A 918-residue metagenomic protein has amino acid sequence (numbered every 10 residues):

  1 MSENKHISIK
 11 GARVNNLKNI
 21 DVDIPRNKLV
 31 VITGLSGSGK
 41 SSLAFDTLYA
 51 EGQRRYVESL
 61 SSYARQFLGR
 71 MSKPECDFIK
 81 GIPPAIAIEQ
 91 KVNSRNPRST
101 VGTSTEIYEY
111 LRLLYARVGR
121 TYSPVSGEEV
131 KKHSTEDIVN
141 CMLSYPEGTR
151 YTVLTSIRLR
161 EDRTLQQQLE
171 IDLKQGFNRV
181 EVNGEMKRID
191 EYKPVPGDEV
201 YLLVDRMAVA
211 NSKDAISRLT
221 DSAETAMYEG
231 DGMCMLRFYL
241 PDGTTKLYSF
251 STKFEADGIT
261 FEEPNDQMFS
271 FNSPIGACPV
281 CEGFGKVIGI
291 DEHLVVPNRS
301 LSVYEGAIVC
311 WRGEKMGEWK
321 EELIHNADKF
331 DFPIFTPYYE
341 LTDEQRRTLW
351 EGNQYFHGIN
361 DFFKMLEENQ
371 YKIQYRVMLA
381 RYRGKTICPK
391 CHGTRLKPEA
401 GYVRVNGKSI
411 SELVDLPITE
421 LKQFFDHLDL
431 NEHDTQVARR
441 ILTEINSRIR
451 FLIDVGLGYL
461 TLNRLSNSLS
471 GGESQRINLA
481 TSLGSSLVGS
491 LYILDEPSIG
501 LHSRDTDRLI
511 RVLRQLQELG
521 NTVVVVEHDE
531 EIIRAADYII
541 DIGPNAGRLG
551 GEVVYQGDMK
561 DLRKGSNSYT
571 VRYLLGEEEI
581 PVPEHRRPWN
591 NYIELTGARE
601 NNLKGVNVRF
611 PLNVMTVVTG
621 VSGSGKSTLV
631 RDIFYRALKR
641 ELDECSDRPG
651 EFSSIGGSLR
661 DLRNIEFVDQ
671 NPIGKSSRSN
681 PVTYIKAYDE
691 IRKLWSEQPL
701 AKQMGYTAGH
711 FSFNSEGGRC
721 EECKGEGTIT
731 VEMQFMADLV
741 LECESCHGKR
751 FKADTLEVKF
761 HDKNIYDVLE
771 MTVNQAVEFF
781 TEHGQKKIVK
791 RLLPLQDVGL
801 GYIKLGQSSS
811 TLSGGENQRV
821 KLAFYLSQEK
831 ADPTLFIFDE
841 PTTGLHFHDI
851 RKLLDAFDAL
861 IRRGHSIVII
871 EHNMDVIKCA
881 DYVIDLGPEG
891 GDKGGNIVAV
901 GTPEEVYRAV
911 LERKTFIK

Functional and structural regions predicted by a protein language model:
M1-K918: Conserved phosphate-binding elements of NTP-dependent enzyme cores
